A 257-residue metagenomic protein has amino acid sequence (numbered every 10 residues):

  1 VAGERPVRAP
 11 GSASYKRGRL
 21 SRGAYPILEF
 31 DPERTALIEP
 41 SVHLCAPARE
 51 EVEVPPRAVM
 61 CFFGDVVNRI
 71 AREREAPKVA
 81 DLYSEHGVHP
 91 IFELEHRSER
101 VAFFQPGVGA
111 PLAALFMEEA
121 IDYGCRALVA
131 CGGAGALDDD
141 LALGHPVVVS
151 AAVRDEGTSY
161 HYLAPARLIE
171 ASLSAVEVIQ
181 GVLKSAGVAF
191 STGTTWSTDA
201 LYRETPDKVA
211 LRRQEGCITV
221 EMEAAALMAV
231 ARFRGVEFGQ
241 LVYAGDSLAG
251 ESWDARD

Functional and structural regions predicted by a protein language model:
G3-A127, G135-D257: Accessory terminal and edge-of-domain segments that mediate assembly/interaction and cofactor placement around
